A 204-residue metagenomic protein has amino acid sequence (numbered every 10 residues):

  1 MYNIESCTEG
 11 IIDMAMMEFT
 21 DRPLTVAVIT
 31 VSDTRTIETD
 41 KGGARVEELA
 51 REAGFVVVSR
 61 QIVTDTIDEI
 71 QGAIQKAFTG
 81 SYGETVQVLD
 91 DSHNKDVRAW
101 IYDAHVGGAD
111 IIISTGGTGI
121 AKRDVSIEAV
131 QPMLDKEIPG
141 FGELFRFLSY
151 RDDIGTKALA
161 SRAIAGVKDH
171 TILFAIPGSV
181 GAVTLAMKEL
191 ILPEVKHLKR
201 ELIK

Functional and structural regions predicted by a protein language model:
M1-K204: Non-catalytic beta/alpha edge segments that cap or flank active sites
